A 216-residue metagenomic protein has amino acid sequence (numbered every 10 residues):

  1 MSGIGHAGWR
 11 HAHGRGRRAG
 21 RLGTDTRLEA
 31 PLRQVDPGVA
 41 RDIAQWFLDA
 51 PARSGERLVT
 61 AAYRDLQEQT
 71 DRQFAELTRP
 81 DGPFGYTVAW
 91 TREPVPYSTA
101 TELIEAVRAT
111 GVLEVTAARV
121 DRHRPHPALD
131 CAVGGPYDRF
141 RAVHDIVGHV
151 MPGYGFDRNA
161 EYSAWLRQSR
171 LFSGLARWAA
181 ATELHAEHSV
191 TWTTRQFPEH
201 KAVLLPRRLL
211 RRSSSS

Functional and structural regions predicted by a protein language model:
M1-E93, A100-T101: Sequence termini and other peripheral, non-core segments
G5-H11, G16-T26, V112-A118, H126-G135 (+1 more regions): Long, well-ordered alpha/beta core segments of mature domains
V35-V39, I43, A50, S54-R57 (+7 more regions): Beta-strand-enriched cores of mature, soluble protein domains
D49-R53, E76, P80, T110 (+2 more regions): Surface-exposed polar/charged interaction patches
Y63-A132, P136, F140-D145: Long acidic/polar interaction regions in large eukaryotic complex-forming proteins
P96-S98, F156-W165, F172: Domain-core detector
D121-D157, A164-R167, H185-T193: Amphipathic interfacial helices
S173-S216: Polybasic, proline/glycine-rich intrinsically disordered low-complexity segments
